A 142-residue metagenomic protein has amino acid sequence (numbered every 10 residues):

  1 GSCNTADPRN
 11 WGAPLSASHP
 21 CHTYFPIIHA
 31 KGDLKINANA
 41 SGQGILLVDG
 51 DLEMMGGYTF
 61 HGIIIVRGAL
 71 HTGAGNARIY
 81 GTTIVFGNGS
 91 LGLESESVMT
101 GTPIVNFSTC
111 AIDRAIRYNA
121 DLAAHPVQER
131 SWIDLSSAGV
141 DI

Functional and structural regions predicted by a protein language model:
G1-I142: Compositional signature of intrinsically disordered, low-complexity segments enriched in polar residues
